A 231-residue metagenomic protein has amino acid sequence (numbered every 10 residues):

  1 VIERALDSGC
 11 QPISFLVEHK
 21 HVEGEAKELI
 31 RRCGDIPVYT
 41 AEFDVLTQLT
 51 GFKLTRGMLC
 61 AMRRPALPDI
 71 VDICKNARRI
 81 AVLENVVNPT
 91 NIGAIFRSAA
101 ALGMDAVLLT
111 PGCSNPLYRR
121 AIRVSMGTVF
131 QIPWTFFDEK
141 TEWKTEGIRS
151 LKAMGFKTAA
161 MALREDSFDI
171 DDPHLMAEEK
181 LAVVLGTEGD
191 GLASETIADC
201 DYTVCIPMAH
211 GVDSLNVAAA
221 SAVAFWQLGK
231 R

Functional and structural regions predicted by a protein language model:
V1-K53, K157: N-terminal positively charged helical leader segments and presequences
D7-C10, A66-F168: RNA substrate-binding interface of SAM-dependent RNA methyltransferases
H19-V22, F43-V45, G112-S114, F137-K140 (+2 more regions): Short, acidic/turn-prone active-site loops that include or flank metal/cofactor- and phosphate-binding residues
R31-C33, G57-M58, V124-T128, M176-E179: Short, hinge-like loop/turn segments at secondary-structure boundaries
V38-A41, T135, V204: General small-molecule cofactor/ligand-binding pocket signal
M58-C60, S98-L102, P116-F130, S194-R231: Structured adenosyl-cofactor binding patch, chiefly the S-adenosyl-L-methionine
A159-V212: Active-site/ligand-binding-proximal alpha/beta "capping" segment
